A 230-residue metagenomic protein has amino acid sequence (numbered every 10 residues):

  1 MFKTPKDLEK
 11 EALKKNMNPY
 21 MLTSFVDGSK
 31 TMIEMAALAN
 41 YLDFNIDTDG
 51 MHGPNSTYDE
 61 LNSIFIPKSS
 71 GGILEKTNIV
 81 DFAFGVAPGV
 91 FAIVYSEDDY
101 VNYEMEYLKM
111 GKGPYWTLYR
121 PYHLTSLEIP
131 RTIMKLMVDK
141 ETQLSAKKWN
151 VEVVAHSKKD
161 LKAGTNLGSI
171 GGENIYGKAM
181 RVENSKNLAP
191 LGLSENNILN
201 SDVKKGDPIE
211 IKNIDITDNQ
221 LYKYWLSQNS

Functional and structural regions predicted by a protein language model:
M1-F2: NAD(P)-dependent dehydrogenases' Rossmann-like dinucleotide-binding region
E11-S230: C-terminal catalytic/substrate-binding lobe primarily of soluble NAD(P)-dependent oxidoreductases
